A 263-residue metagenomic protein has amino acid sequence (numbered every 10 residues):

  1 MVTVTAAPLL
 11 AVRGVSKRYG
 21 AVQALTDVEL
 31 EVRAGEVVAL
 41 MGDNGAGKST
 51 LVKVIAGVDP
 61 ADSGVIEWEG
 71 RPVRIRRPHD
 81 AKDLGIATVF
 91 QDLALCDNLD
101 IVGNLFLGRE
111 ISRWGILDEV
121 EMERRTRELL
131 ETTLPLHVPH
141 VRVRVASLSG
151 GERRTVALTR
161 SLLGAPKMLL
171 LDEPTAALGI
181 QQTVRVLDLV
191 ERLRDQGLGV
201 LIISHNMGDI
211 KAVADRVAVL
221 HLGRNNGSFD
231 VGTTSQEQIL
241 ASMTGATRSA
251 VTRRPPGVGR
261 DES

Functional and structural regions predicted by a protein language model:
V2-S263: Glycine-rich phosphate-binding loops of nucleotide-dependent enzymes
